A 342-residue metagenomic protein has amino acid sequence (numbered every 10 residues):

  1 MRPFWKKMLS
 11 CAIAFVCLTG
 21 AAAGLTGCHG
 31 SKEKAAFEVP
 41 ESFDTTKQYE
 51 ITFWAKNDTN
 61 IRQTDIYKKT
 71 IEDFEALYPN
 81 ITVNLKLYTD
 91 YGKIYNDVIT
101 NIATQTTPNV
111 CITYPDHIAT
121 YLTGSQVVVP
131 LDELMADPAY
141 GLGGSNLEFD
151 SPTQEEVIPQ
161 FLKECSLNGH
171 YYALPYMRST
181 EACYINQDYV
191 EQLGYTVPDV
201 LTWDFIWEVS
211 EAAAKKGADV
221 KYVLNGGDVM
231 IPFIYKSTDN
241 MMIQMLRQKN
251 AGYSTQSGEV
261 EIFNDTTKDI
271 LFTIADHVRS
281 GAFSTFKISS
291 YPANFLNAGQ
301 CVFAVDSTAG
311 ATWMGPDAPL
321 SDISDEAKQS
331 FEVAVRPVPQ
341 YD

Functional and structural regions predicted by a protein language model:
F4-S10, A21-V127, G144-L147, S151: Conserved N-terminal structural module of periplasmic/extracytoplasmic solute-binding proteins
E38-V39, F43, D116-T180, A327-P339: Hinge/lid segment of periplasmic solute-binding proteins
K47-Y49, A76, T82-N84, T104 (+3 more regions): Extracytoplasmic/periplasmic substrate-recognition and gating elements
L87-D97, W203-W207, T285-N297: Short helix-initiation/N-cap motifs at beta->coil->alpha
N109-I112, V302-D306: Paired acidic/hydrophobic, glycine-rich loop segments that form the ligand-binding mouth/hinge of periplasmic-binding
D132-E156, D199, L224, K249-D269 (+2 more regions): Short, solvent-exposed loop/beta-turn-alpha elements that line the ligand-binding surface or hinge of extracytoplasmic
K163-Y176, E181, F205-V260, F303: Extracytoplasmic/periplasmic solute-binding protein
V209-E211, Q256-K287, V338: Glycine-centered hinge/linker elements that transmit conformational signals in sensory and ligand-binding systems
